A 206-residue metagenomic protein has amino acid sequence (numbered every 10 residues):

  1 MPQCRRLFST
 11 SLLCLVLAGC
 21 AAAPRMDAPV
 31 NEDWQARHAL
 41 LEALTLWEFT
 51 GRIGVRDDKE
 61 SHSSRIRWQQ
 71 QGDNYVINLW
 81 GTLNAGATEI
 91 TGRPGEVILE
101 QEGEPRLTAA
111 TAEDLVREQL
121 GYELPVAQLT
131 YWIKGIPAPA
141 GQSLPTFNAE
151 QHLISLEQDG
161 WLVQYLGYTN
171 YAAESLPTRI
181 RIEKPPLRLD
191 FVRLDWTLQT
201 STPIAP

Functional and structural regions predicted by a protein language model:
M1-S11: Bacterial N-terminal signal peptides that target proteins for export
V16-G19: C-terminal motif of bacterial Sec signal peptides marking the signal peptidase cleavage site
A21-P24: Bacterial signal peptide processing site
A39-D58: A short, Trp-centered hydrophobic/proline-enriched beta-strand micro-motif
I66-Q69, E89-G92, L166-N170: Extended lipid/amphipathic-ligand handling interfaces
D73-E123: An acidic-aromatic
E102-D159: Flexible, processing/modification-adjacent segments and terminal tails in exported/periplasmic/extracellular proteins
G135-P206: Gly/Pro-enriched, hydrophobic low-complexity segments that function as extracytoplasmic propeptides/linkers
